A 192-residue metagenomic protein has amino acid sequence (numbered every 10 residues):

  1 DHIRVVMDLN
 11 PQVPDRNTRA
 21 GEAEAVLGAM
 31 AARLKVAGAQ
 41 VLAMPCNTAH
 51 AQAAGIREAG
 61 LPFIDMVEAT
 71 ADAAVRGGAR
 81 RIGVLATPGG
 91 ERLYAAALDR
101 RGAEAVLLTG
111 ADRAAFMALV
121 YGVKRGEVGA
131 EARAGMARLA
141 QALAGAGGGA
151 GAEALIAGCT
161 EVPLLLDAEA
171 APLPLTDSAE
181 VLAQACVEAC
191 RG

Functional and structural regions predicted by a protein language model:
D1-G192: Non-catalytic structural scaffold of enzyme domains
